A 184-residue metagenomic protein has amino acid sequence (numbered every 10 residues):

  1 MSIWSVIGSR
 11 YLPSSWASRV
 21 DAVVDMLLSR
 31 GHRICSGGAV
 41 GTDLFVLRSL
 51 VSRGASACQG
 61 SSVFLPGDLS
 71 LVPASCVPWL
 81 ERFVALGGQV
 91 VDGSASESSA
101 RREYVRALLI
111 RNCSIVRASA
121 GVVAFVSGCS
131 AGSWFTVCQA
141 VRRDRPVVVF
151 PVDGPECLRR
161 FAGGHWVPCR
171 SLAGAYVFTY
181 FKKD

Functional and structural regions predicted by a protein language model:
M1-S2, Y180-D184: Domain-scale detector for complete catalytic domains at protein termini or as standalone homologs
S2-I3, R10-Y176: Acidic/glycine-enriched connector segments
